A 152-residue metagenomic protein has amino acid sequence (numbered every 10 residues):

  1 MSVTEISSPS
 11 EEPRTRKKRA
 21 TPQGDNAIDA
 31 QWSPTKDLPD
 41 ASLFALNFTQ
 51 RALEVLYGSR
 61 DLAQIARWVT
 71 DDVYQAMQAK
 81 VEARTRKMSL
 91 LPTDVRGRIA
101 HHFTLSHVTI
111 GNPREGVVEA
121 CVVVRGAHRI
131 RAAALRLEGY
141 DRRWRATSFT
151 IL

Functional and structural regions predicted by a protein language model:
M1-F48, L53-L56, R86-L91, R96-L105 (+3 more regions): Juxtamembrane and targeting peptides
L43-M77: Short, structured interface segments that constitute the first stable element of a domain
A63-I99: Short solvent-exposed beta->alpha transition segments
G111-L152: Exposed beta-sheet edge and beta->alpha loop/turn motif
